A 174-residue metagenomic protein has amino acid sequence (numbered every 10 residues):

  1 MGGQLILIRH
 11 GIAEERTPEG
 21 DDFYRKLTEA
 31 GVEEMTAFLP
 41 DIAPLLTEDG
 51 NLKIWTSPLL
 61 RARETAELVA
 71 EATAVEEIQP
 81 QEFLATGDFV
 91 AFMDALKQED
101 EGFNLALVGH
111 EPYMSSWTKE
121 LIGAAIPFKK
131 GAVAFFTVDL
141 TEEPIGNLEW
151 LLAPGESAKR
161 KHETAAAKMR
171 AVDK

Functional and structural regions predicted by a protein language model:
G2-Q81, A125-F128, A132, T164-K174: Active-site-proximal alpha-helix that buttresses catalytic centers in soluble enzyme cores
T65-V69, F92, W117-T118: Hydrophobic packing residues within well-ordered alpha-helices of enzyme cores
L84-L96: Short alpha-helix plus adjacent loop in nuclease-associated cores
M93-E101, E143, A165-A166: Short, surface-exposed amphipathic charged segments that create phosphate/polyanion-binding patches used for binding
Q98-A106, E111-G131: Non-DNA-binding regulatory cores of transcription-related proteins, predominantly C-terminal effector-binding
I122-N147, A153-S157: Domain-level recognition of soluble alpha/beta enzyme cores, biased toward histidine phosphatases/phosphomutases
I145-K174: Charged phosphate-binding loop/patch that engages nucleotide di/tri-phosphates or the phosphate backbone of nucleic
